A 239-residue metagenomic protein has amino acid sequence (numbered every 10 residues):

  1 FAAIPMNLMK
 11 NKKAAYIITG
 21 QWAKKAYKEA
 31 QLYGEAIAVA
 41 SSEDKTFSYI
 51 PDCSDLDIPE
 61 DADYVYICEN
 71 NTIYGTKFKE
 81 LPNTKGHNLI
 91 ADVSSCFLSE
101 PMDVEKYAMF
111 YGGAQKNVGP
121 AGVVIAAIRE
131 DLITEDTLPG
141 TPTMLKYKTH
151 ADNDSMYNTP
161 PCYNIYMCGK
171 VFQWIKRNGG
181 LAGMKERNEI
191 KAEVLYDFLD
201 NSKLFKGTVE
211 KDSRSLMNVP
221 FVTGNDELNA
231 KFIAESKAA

Functional and structural regions predicted by a protein language model:
F1-A15, Q21-Y27: Conserved beta-loop-alpha segment that forms the PLP phosphate-binding cup at the N-terminus of a helix
Q21-W22, S41-K45, N70-Y74, S94-F97 (+3 more regions): Short acidic/polar capping segments at secondary-structure boundaries
A30, S42-F97: Active-site phosphate-binding strand-loop segment of PLP-dependent enzymes
G34-S42: A glycine-rich helix N-cap at a beta->alpha junction
I90, V104-Q115, V124: Conserved active-site segment immediately N-terminal to the catalytic lysine that forms the internal aldimine
A114-Y196, E210: Active-site C-terminal subdomain of aminotransferase-like
K206-E235: Conserved PLP-binding catalytic core of the aspartate aminotransferase-like
